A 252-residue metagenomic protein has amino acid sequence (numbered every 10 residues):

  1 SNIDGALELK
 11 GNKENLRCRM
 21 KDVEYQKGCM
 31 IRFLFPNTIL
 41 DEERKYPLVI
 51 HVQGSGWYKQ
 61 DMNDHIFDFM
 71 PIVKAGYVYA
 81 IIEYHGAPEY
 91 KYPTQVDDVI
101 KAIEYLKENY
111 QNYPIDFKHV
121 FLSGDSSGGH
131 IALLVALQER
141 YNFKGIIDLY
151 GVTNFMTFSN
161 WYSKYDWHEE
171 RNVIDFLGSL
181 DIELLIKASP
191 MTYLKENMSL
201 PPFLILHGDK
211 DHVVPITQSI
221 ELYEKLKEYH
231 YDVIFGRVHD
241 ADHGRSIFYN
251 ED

Functional and structural regions predicted by a protein language model:
N2-R44: N-terminal cap/lid segment of alpha/beta-hydrolase-fold proteins
N63-A80: Short amphipathic alpha-helix adjacent to the substrate-entry channel of hydrolases
Y90-Q111: Alpha/beta-hydrolase active-site loop
L106-S126: Gly/Ser-rich "nucleophile elbow"/oxyanion-hole loop immediately N-terminal to the catalytic nucleophile in hydrolases
L134-E183: Hydrolase active-site cap/lid region
L204-H207, D211: Short beta-strand/loop motif that positions the catalytic acidic residue of the alpha/beta-hydrolase fold
H212-E221: Conserved alpha/beta-hydrolase "acid-adjacent" motif
I220-D252: C-terminal catalytic histidine-bearing segment of alpha/beta-hydrolase fold enzymes
